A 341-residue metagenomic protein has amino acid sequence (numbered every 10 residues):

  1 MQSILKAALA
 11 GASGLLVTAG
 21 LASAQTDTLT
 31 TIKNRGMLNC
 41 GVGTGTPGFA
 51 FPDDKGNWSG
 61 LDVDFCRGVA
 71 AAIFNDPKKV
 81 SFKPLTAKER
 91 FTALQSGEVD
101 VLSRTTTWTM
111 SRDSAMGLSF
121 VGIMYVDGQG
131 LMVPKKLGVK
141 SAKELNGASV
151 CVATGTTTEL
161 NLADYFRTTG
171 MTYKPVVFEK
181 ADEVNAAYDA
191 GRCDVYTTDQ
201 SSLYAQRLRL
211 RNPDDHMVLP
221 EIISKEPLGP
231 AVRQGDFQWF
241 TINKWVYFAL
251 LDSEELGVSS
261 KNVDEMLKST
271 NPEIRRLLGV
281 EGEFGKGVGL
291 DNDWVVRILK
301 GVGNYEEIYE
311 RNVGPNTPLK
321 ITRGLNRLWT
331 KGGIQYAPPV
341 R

Functional and structural regions predicted by a protein language model:
A8-A19: Bacterial N-terminal signal peptides
G20-A24: Sec/Tat signal peptide C-region and signal peptidase I cleavage site
T26-S103, G301, Y305, L328 (+1 more regions): Extracytoplasmic small-molecule ligand-binding "clamshell" domains of the periplasmic binding protein/Venus flytrap
N39-G48, W58-I73, T107, D127-E179 (+1 more regions): Bilobed "Venus flytrap"/periplasmic-binding protein-like clamshell domains and structurally analogous long
D64-R67, A71-I73, K136-V139, K143 (+5 more regions): Extended ligand-binding regions for polar small-molecule ligands
R67, A71, N75-E144, Q200-I223 (+1 more regions): Acidic, polar ligand-binding/catalytic clefts
V80-T92, P175-A190: Short helix-initiation/N-cap motifs at beta->coil->alpha
G285-R341: C-terminal functional modules
